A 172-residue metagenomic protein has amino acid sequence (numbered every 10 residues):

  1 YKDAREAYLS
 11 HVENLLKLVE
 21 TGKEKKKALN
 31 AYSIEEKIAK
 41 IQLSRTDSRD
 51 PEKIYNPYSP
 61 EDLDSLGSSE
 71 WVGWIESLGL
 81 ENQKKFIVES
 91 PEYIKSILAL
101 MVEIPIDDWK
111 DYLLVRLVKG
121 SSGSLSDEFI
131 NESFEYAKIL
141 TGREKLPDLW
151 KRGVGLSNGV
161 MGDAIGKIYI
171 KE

Functional and structural regions predicted by a protein language model:
Y1-E172: Noncatalytic, helix-rich "gating/capping" subdomain that lines the substrate-entry/channel surface of large enzyme
